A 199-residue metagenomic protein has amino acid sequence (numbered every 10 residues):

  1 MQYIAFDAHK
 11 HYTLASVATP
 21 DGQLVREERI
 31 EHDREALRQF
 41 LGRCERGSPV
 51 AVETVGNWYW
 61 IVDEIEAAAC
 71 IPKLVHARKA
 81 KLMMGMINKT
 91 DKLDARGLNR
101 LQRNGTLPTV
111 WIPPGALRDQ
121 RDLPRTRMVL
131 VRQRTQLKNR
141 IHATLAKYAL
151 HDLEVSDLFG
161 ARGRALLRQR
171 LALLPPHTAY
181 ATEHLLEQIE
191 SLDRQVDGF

Functional and structural regions predicted by a protein language model:
M1-F199: A detector of single, family-specific signature residues that are central to catalytic or substrate-handling motifs
